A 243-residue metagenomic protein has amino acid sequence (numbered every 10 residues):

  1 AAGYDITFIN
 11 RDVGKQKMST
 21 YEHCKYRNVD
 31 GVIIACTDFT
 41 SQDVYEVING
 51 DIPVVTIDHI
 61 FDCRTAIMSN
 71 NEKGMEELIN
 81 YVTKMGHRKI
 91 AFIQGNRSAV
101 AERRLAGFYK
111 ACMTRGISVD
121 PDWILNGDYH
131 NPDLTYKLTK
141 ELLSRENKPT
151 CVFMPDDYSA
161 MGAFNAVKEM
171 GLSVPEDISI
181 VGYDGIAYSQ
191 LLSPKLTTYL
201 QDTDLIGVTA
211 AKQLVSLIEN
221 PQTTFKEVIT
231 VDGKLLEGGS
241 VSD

Functional and structural regions predicted by a protein language model:
A1-N80, K84, S144: Alpha-helical recognition/docking segments in bacterial nutrient-uptake and carbohydrate-utilization systems
D5, P53, R88, S118 (+1 more regions): Residue-level detector of anion-binding/catalytic polar loops
F8-K17, I67-E77, I93-L138, F153-M161 (+3 more regions): Hinge/beta->alpha junction and helix N-cap segments in small-molecule ligand-binding domains
C24, Y45-I52, Y109-K110, A163-L172: Glycosyltransferases and closely related glycan-assembly transferases that use nucleotide-activated donors
N28, D51, G86, G116 (+3 more regions): Conserved functional loop/turn residues at catalytic and ligand-binding sites
N28, G86-K89, D120, K148 (+2 more regions): Short loop/turn motifs at secondary-structure junctions
V29-C36, K89-Q94, L125, E146-D156 (+1 more regions): Periplasmic-binding protein-like
K140-D243: Flexible loop/turn connectors
